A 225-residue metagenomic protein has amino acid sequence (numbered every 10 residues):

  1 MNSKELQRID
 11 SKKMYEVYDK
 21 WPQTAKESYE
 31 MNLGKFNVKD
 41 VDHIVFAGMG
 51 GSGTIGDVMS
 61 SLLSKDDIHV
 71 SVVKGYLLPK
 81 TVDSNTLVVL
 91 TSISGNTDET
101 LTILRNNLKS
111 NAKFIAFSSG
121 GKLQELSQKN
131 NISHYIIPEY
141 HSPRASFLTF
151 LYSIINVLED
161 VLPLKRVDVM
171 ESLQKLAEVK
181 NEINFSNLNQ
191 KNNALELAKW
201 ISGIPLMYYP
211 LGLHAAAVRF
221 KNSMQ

Functional and structural regions predicted by a protein language model:
M1-S11: Polybasic, low-complexity association/targeting segments
Q7, M14, Y140-P143: Alpha-helix initiation/capping motif
D10-S11, V17, T24, N32-F36 (+2 more regions): Active-site phosphate/pyrophosphate-binding segments
S28: Phosphate/ATP-binding catalytic cores across multiple sugar-kinase/actin-like superfamilies, primarily ASKHA
G34-K35, K39-N181: Glycine-rich phosphate-binding loops that contact phosphosugars or nucleotide phosphates
